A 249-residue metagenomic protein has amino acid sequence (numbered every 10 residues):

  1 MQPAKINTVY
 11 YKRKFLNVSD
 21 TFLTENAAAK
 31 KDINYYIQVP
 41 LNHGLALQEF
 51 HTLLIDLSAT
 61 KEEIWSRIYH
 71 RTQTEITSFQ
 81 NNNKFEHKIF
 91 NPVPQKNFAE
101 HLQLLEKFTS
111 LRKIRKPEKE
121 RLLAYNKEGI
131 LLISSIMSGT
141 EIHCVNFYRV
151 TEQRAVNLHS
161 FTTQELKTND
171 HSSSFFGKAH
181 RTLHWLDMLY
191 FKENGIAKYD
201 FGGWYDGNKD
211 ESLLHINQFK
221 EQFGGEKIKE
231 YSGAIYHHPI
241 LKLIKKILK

Functional and structural regions predicted by a protein language model:
Q2-K12, N34-I55, T60-S172, D206 (+2 more regions): A conserved beta-strand-loop-helix scaffold within acyl/acetyltransferase catalytic domains
T8-A28: A short, well-structured beta->alpha microelement
L23-A29, T182-K198: Conserved acyl-CoA
Y36-Q38, F201-L214: Conserved beta-strand-loop-alpha-helix junction that forms the acyl-donor binding cleft
E100-L104, T182-L186, H215-Q218: Alpha-helical elements of Rossmann-like donor-binding domains used by nucleotide-donor carbohydrate transfer enzymes
K167-F191: Conserved acetyl-CoA-binding loop-helix of GNAT-fold acetyltransferases
I196-F201, I228-S232: Acidic/polar loop patches that form or flank catalytic/metal-binding clefts of enzymes that bind anionic ligands
N217-K249: Short hairpin/turn module used for nucleic-acid contact or packing/dimerization
